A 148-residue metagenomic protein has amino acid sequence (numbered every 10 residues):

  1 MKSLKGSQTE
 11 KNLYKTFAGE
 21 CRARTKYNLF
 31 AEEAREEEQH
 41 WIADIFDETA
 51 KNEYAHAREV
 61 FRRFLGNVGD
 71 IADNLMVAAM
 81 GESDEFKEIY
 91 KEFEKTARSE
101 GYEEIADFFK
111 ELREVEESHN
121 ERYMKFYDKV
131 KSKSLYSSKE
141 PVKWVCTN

Functional and structural regions predicted by a protein language model:
M1-N148: Non-heme di-metal
